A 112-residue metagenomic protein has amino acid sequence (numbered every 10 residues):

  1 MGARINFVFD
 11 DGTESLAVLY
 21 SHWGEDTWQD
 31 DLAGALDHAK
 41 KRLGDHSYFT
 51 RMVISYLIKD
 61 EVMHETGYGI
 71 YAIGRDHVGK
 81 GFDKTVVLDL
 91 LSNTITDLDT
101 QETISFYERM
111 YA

Functional and structural regions predicted by a protein language model:
A3-F9: Short beta-strand scaffold segments in enzyme catalytic cores
F9-S15, D89-S92: Short acidic-glycine loop/turn motifs at beta-strand connectors
A17-V18, L98: Short capping micro-motif at the N-terminus of alpha-helices
V18-D30: Short, solvent-exposed aromatic-acidic interface loops
G34-A112: Low-complexity intrinsically disordered segments
